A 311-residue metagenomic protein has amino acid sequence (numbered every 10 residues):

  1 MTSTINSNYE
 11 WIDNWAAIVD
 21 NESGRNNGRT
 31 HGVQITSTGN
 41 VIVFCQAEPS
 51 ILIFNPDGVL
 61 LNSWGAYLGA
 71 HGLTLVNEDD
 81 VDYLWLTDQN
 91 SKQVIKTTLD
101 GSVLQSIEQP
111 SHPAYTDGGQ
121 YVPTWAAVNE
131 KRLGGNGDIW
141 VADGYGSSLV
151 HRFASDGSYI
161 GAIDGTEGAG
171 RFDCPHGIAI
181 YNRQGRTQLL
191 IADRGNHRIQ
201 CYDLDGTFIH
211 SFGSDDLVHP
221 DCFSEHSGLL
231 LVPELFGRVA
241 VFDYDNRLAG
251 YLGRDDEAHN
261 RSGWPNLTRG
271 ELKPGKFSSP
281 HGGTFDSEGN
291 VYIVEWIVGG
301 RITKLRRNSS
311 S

Functional and structural regions predicted by a protein language model:
M1-N26, N266-L272: A short helix->beta-strand "capping" segment at the edge of beta-propeller domains
E10-A17, L61-A66, L104-S111, I160-G165 (+2 more regions): Beta-propeller fold detector
D13-P49, K131, W140, I297-G300: Beta-strand-rich domains and repeat architectures in extracellular enzymes and scaffolds, especially beta-propellers
S23-T38, Y67-V81, H112-D138, G168-Q188 (+4 more regions): Beta-rich, blade/repeat-based domains predominating in secreted/periplasmic proteins but also intracellular
N40-I42, Y83-W85, D138-V141, Q188-I191 (+3 more regions): Conserved beta-propeller blade signature
Q46, Q89, G144-G146, R183 (+3 more regions): Short loop/turn segments immediately following the C-termini of beta-strands
L52, I95, Q105, L149-H151 (+6 more regions): WD40 beta-propeller blade core
K276-S311: Blade-level signature of beta-propeller repeat domains, shared across WD40, Kelch, NHL, RCC1 and BNR/Asp-box propellers
